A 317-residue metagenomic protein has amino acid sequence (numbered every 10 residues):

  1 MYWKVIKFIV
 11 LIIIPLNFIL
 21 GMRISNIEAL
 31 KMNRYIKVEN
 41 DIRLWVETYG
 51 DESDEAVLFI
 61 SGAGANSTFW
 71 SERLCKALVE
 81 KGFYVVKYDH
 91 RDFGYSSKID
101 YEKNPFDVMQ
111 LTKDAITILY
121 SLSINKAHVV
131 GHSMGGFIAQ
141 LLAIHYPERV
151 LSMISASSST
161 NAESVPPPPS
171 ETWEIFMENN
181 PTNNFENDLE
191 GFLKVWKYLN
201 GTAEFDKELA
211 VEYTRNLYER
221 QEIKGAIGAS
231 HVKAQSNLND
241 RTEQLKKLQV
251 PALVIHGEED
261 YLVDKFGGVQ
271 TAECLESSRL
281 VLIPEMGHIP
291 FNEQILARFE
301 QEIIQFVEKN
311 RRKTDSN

Functional and structural regions predicted by a protein language model:
I42-K98: Conserved HGGG/HGGXW glycine-rich cap/lid loop of the alpha/beta-hydrolase fold
M109-A127: Conserved acidic catalytic loop of the alpha/beta-hydrolase fold
N125-V165: Conserved hydrolase catalytic core segment
M153-N183: Flexible "cap/lid" loop of the alpha/beta hydrolase fold
W173-E243, V250, Q270: Alpha/beta-hydrolase
L248, V254-H256: Short beta-strand/loop motif that positions the catalytic acidic residue of the alpha/beta-hydrolase fold
Y261-G267: Conserved alpha/beta-hydrolase "acid-adjacent" motif
S278-N317: Catalytic active-site module of serine/aspartate enzymes centered on a nucleophile-bearing elbow/loop
